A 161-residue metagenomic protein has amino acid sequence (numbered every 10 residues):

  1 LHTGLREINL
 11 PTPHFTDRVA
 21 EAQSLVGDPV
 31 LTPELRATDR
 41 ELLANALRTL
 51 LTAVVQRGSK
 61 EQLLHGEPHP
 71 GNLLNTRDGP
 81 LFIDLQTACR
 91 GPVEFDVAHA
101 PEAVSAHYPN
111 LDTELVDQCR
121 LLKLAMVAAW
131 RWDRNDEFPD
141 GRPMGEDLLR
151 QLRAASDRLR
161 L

Functional and structural regions predicted by a protein language model:
L1, A22, A46, A128 (+1 more regions): Amphipathic alpha-helices that form helix-helix packing interfaces
L1-T38, E61: A cross-family kinase active-site recognition segment
P29-T38, W130-L161: ATP/Mg2+ or Mg2+-diphosphate-binding catalytic cores that bind nucleotide phosphates or diphosphates via glycine-rich
V55-E61: A short helix-loop-beta-strand connector motif used in the catalytic cores of GNAT acetyltransferases and, in some
E61, G66-P68: Residue immediately N-terminal to the catalytic "proton-acceptor" Asp in the protein kinase catalytic loop
L63, L74-R120: Active-site Asp-x-Gly
G71: Anionic-ligand binding region
C119-A129: Hydrophobic alpha-helical segments that form the core of small-molecule binding pockets and/or dimer interfaces
